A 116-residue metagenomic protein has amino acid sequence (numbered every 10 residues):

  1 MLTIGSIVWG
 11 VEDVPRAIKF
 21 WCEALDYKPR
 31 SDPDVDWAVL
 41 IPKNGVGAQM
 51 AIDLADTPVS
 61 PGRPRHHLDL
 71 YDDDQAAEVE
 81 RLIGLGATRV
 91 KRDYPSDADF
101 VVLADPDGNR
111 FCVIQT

Functional and structural regions predicted by a protein language model:
M1-L2, V8-Q49, E80, G84 (+1 more regions): Core segments of cupin and vicinal oxygen chelate
I4-E12, L40-I41, A55-L82, D99-A104: Vicinal oxygen chelate
S31, L54-D56, Q115: Short, low-complexity Ser/Thr-rich regulatory SLiMs
G45-M50, S60, N109-F111: Short, charged/polar, Gly/Pro-enriched secondary-structure boundary elements
T88-Q115: Short, compact, well-ordered microdomains
